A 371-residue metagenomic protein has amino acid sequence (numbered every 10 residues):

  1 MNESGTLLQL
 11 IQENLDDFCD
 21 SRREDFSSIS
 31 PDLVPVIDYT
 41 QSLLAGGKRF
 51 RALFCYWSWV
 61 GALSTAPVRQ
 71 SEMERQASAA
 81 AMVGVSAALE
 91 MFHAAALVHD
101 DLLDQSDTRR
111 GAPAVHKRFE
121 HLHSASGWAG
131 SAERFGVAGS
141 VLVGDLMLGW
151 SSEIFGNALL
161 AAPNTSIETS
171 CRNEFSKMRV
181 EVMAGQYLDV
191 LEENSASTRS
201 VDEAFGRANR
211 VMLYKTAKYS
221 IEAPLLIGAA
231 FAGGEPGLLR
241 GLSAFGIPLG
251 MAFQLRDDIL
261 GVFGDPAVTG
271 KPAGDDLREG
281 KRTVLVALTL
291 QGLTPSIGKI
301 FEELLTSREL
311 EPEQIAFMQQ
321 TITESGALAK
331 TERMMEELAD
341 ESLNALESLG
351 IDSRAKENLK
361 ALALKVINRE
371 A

Functional and structural regions predicted by a protein language model:
M1-L89, A94, V98-E133, Q186-G206 (+3 more regions): Conserved N-terminal diphosphate/IPP-binding helix and adjacent helical/loop segment of trans-prenyltransferase domains
D25-S30, S42-A52, V141-W150, I154-F263: All-alpha helical catalytic cores of prenyl diphosphate-utilizing isoprenoid enzymes
S30-P31, R256-T269, I297-L305, Q314-A316 (+1 more regions): A glycine-biased, small/acidic residue-tolerant capping/turn segment at secondary-structure junctions
F54, S151, G185, V286 (+2 more regions): Residue-level signal for inorganic ion chemistry
G61-S64, M73, G228-G237, L260-V268 (+1 more regions): C-terminal helix-coil-helix/basic helical segment that borders enzyme active sites and/or dimer interfaces and provides
A80-P113, N173-A184, K218, E222-A229 (+3 more regions): Active-site alpha-helical segments that house and flank conserved acidic catalytic motifs for diphosphate chemistry
R109-G144, A196-A217, R240-A244, P266-G292 (+1 more regions): Divalent-cation-assisted or electrostatically stabilized phosphate/pyrophosphate-binding catalytic cores
A316-A371: C-terminal charged capping/lid subdomain of soluble metabolic enzymes
